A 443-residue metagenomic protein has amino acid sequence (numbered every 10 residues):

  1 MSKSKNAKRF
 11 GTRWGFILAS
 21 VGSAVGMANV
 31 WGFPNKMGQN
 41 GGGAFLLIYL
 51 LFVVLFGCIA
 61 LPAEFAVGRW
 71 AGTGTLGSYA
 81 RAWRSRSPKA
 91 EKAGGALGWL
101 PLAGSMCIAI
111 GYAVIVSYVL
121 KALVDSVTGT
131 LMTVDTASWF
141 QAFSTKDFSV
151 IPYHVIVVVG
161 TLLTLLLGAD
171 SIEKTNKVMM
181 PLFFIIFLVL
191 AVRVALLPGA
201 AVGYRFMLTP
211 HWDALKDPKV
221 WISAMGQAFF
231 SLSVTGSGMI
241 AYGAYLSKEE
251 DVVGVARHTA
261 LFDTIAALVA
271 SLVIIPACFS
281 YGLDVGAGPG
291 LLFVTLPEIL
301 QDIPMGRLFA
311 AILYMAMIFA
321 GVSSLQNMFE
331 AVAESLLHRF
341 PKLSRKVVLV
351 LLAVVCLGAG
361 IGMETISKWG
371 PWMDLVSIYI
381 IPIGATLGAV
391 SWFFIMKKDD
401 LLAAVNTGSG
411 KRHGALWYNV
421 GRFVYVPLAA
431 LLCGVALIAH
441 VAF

Functional and structural regions predicted by a protein language model:
M1-G32, A60-F65, R69-A96, S247-D251 (+1 more regions): Membrane-interface "cap" regions at the ends of multi-pass membrane proteins
S2-N6, F10, W14, E173 (+3 more regions): Membrane-embedded translocation segments of transport machinery
S4-A7, K36-N40, T73-L100, A113-D170 (+5 more regions): Inter-helical loop and helix-membrane interface segments of multi-pass membrane transporters/permeases
R9, G15-I17, S23, V150-P152 (+5 more regions): Loop-to-transmembrane helix boundary motifs in multi-pass membrane proteins
M27-G43, G160-E173, V192-Y204, K216-P218 (+7 more regions): Transmembrane helix-loop junctions in multi-pass membrane proteins
N35-Y49, G68-G74, S171-M179, G254 (+6 more regions): Transmembrane helix-loop boundary segments of multi-pass membrane transporters
G57-L76, R81-A82, K92-W139, I318-L337 (+3 more regions): Hydrophobic transmembrane alpha-helices that form the core helical bundles of multi-pass secondary transporters
L97-S105, K146, F329, A333-A353 (+1 more regions): C-terminal membrane-solvent junction of multi-pass transporters and transport-like membrane proteins
